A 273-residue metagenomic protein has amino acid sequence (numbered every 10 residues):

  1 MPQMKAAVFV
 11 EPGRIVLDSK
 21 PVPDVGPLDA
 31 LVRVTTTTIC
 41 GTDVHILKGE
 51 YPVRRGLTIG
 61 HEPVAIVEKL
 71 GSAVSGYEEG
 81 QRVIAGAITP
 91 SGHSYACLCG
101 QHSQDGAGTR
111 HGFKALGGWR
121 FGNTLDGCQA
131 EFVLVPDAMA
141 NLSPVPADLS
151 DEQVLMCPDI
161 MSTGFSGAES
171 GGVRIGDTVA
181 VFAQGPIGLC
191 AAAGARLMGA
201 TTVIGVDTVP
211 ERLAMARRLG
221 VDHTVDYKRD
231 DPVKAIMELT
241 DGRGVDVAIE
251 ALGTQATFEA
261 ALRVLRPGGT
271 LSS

Functional and structural regions predicted by a protein language model:
E11-G13, G26: Residue-level recognition of beta-strand termini and adjacent short loop/turns
V22, H93-F182: NAD(P)H dinucleotide-binding glycine-rich loop of Rossmann-like/cofactor-binding domains, especially the beta1-alpha1
P23-T37, K48-L98, S103, L125-D126 (+1 more regions): Glycine-rich beta-strand-centered segment in the early N-terminal region that forms part of a ligand/cofactor-binding
D43, A168, A192, L213 (+1 more regions): Generic hydrophobic/aromatic pocket-lining and core-packing "Φ" positions
D177, G269-T270: Glycine-centered, small-residue-biased loops immediately flanking beta-strands in adenine/cofactor-binding cores
T178-V181, R196-A260: Adenosine-nucleotide cofactor-binding segment
G188-L189: N-terminal Rossmann-fold NAD(P) dinucleotide-binding loop
L265-R266: Helix-to-beta-strand junctions that scaffold the AdoMet/dcAdoMet cofactor pocket in Class I SAM-dependent enzymes
